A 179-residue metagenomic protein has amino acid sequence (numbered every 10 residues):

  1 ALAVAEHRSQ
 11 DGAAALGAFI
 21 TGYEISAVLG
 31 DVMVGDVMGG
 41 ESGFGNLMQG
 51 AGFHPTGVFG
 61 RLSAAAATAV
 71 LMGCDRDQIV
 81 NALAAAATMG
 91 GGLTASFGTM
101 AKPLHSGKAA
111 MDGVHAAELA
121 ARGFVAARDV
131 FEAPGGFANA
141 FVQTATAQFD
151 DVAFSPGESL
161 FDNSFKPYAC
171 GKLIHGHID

Functional and structural regions predicted by a protein language model:
A1-M33: Hydrophobic alpha-helical hairpins/lids featuring a short glycine-rich hinge
I25-G35, M89-S96: Secretory-pathway/luminal and periplasmic proteins that interact with or process carbohydrate-rich
A27-L62: Aromatic-lined, polymer-binding surfaces characteristic of secreted/periplasmic polysaccharide-degrading enzymes
P55-G57, R61, A66-D179: Functionally critical mobile loop/hinge segments
